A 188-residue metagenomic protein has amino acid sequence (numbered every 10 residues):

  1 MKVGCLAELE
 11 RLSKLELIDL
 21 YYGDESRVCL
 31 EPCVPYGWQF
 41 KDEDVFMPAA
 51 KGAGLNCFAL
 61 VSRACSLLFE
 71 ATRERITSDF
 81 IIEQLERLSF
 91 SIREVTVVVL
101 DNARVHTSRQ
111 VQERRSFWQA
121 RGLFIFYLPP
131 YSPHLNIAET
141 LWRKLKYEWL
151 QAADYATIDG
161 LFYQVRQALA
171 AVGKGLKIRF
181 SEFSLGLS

Functional and structural regions predicted by a protein language model:
M1-S188: Short functional hotspots at interaction and active-site rims
